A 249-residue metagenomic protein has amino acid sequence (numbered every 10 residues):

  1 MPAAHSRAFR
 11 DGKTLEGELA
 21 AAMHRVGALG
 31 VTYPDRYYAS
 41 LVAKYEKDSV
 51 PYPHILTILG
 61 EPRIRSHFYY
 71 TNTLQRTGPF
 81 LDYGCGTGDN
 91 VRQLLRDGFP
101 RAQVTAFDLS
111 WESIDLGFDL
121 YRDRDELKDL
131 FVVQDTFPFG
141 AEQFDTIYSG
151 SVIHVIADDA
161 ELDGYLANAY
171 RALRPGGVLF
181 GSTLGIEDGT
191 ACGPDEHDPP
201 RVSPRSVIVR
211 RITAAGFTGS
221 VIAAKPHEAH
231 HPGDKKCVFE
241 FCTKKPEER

Functional and structural regions predicted by a protein language model:
M1-P138, D159, V178-R249: Class I (Rossmann-like) S-adenosyl-L-methionine-dependent methyltransferase catalytic domain, capturing the SAM-binding
N90, L94, V152, N168-A169: Short, hydrophobic/aromatic alpha-helical segments in well-folded domains
F137-I147: A short acidic, Gly/Pro-enriched loop at the edge of an enzyme's catalytic core that lines a small-molecule cofactor
D145-A160: A short SAM/SAH-binding and catalytic strip from SAM-dependent methyltransferases
D163-P175: A short glycine-rich, Lys/Arg-flanked "PGG" loop and its adjoining helix->strand segment in the class I
